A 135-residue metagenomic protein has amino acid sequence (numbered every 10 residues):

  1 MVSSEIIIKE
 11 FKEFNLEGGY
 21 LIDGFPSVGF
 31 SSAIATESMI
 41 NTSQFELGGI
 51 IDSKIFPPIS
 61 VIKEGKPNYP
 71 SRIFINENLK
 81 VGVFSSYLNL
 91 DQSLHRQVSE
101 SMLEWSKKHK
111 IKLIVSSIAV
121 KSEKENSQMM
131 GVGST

Functional and structural regions predicted by a protein language model:
M1-Y87: N-terminal short beta-loop-beta anion/metal-coordinating cradle
K66-T135: Glycine-rich phosphate- or other oxyanion-binding loops that anchor nucleotides, phosphorylated ligands
